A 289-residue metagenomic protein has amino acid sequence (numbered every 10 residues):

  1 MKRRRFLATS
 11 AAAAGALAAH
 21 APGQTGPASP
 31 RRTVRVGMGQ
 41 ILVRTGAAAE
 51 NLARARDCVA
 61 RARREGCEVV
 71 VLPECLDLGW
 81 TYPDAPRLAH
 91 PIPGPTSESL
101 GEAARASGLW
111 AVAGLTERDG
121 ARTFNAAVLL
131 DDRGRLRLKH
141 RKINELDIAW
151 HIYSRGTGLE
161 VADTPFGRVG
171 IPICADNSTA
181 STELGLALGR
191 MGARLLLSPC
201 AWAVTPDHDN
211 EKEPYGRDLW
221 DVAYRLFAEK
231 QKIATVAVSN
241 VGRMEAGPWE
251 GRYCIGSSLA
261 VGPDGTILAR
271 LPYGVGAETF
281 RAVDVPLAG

Functional and structural regions predicted by a protein language model:
M1-K2: N-terminal secretory signal peptides
R5-T25: N-terminal export signals
H20-I41, T45-G46, E50-A53: C-terminal segment of N-terminal export signals and the immediately downstream linker at the start of the mature
A48, A53, D57-K139, W202-A234: Cys-nucleophile CN-hydrolase/nitrilase-fold catalytic domain and related Cys-dependent amidase chemistry that acts on
I92-V112, S178-E278: CN hydrolase (nitrilase-like) catalytic-core segments centered on the catalytic cysteine and neighboring Lys/Glu
R118-V222, G274-G289: Active-site catalytic loop in hydrolytic enzyme cores
